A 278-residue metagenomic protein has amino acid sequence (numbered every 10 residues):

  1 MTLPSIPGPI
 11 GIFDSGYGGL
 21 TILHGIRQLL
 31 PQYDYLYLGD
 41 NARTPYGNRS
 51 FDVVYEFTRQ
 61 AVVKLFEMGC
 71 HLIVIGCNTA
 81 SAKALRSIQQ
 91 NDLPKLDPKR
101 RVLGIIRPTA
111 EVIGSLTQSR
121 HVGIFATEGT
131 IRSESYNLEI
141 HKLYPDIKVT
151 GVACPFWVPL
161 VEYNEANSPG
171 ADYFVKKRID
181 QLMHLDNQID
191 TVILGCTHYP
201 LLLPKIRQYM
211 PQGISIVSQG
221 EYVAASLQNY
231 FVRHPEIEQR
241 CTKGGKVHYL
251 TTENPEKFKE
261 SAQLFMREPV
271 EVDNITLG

Functional and structural regions predicted by a protein language model:
M1-G278: Non-catalytic structural scaffold of enzyme domains
